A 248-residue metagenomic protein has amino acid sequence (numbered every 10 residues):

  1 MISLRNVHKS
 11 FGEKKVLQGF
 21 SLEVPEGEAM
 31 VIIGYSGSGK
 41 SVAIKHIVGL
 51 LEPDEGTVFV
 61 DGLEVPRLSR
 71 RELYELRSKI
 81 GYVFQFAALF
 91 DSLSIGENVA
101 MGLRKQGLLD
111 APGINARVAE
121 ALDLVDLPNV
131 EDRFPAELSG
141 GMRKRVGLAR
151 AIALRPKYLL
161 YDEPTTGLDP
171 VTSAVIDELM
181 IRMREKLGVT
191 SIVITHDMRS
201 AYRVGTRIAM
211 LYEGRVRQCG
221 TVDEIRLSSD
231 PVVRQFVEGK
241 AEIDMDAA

Functional and structural regions predicted by a protein language model:
V48: Helix-to-loop junction immediately C-terminal to a conserved catalytic motif
L63-E64, A111-N129, I181: Conserved ABC ATPase "signature" region
L93-M101: Short coil-to-helix segment of the ABC ATPase nucleotide-binding domain corresponding to the Q-loop/switch region
F134-L138, M142: Conserved ABC ATPase signature
A153-K157: A short, proline-enriched helix->beta-strand linker immediately N-terminal to the Walker B motif in ABC-type P-loop
L159-D162: Catalytic Walker B motif of ABC-type/P-loop ATPase nucleotide-binding domains
E213-G214: Conserved ABC ATPase "signature" C-loop
